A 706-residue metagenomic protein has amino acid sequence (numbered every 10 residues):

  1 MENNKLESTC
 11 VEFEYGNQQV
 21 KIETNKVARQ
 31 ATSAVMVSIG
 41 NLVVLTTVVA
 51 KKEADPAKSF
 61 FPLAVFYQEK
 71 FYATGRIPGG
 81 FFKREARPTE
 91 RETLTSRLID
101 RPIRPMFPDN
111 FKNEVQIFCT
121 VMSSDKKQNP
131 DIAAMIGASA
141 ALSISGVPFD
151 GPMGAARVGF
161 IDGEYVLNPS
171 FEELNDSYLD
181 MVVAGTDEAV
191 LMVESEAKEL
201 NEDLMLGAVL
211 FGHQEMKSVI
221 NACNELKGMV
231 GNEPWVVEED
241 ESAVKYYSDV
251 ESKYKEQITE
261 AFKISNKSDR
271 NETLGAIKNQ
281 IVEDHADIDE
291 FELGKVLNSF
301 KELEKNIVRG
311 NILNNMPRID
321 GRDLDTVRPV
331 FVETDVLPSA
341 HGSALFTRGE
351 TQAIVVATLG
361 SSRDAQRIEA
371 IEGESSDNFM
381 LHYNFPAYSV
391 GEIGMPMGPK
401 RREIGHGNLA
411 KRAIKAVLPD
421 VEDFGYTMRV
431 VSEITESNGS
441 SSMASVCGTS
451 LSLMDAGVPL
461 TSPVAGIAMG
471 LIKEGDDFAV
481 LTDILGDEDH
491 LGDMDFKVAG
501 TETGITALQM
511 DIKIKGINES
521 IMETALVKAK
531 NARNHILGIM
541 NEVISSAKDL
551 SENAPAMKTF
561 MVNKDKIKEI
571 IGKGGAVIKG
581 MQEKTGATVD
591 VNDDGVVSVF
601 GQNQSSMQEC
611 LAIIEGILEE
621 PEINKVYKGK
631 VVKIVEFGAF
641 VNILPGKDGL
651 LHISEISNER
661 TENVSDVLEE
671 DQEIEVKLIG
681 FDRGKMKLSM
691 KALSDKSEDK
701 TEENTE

Functional and structural regions predicted by a protein language model:
E2-E238: Long, basic N-terminal domains or extensions that often function in RNA/ssDNA interaction or organelle/cellular
E2-K51, S59, W235-G373, P555-E569 (+2 more regions): Extended amphipathic alpha-helical scaffolds
A31-Q116, V121-Q128, E194, V336 (+4 more regions): Glycine-rich, flexible beta-strand/loop modules in the N-terminal catalytic cores of phosphate-handling
S33-V35, Q128-G146, T334-A357, N438-V458 (+1 more regions): Conserved phosphate/anionic-ligand binding catalytic regions in large, soluble enzymes, centered on
D109-V115, D150-P152, V219-V237, S268-D269 (+6 more regions): Flexible, glycine/charged-enriched surface loops at secondary-structure junctions
G146-F262, L453-S546: Mobile "lid/hinge" segments at catalytic clefts and subdomain interfaces of large enzymes
V230-E233, V237-V244, H535-M561, Q608-K628: Long, charged amphipathic helices and adjacent flexible linkers at domain junctions
N553-M557, K564-E706: Single-stranded RNA-binding regions, centering on S1/OB-family and related RNA-binding modules
